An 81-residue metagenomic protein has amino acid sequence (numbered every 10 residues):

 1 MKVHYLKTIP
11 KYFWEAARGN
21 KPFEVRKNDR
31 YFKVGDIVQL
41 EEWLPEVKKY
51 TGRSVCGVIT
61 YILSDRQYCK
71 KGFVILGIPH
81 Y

Functional and structural regions predicted by a protein language model:
M1-Y81: Catalytic phosphate/metal-binding cores of nucleic-acid and nucleotide-processing enzymes, i.e., regions that mediate
